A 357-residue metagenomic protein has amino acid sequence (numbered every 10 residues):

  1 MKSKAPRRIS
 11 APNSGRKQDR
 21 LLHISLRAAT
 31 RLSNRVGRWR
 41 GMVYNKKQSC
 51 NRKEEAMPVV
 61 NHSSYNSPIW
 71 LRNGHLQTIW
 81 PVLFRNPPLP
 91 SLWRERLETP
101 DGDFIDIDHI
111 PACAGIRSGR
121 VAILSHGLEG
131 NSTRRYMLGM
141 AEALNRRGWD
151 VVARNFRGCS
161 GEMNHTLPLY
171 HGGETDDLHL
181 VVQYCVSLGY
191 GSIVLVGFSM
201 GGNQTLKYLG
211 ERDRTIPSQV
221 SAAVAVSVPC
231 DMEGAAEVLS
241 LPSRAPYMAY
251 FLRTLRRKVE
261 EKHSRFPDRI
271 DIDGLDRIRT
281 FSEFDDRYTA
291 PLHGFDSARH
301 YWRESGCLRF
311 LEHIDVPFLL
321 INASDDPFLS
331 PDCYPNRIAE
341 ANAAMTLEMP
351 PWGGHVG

Functional and structural regions predicted by a protein language model:
P58, G189-H293: Alpha/beta-hydrolase-fold enzymes
T78-A114: N-terminal cap/lid segment of alpha/beta-hydrolase-fold proteins
C113-S160: Short, surface-exposed "cap/lid" segments of acyl-processing enzymes
C159-V194: Catalytic nucleophile-loop/oxyanion-hole region of alpha/beta-hydrolase and closely related hydrolase-like folds
R287-F310: Active-site nucleophile elbow and catalytic-triad environment of alpha/beta-hydrolase enzymes
I314, L320-N322: Short beta-strand/loop motif that positions the catalytic acidic residue of the alpha/beta-hydrolase fold
P327-C333: Conserved alpha/beta-hydrolase "acid-adjacent" motif
G353-G357: Catalytic histidine-centered segment of alpha/beta-hydrolase-like enzymes
